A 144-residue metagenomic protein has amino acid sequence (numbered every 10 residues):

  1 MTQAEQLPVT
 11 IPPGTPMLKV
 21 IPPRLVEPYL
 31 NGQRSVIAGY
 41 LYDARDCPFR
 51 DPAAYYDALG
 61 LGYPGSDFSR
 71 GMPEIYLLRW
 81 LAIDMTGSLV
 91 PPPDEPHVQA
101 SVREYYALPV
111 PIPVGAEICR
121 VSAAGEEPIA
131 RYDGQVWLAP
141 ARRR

Functional and structural regions predicted by a protein language model:
T2-R143: Catalytic toxin/effector domains delivered as secreted proteins or via bacterial secretion systems
